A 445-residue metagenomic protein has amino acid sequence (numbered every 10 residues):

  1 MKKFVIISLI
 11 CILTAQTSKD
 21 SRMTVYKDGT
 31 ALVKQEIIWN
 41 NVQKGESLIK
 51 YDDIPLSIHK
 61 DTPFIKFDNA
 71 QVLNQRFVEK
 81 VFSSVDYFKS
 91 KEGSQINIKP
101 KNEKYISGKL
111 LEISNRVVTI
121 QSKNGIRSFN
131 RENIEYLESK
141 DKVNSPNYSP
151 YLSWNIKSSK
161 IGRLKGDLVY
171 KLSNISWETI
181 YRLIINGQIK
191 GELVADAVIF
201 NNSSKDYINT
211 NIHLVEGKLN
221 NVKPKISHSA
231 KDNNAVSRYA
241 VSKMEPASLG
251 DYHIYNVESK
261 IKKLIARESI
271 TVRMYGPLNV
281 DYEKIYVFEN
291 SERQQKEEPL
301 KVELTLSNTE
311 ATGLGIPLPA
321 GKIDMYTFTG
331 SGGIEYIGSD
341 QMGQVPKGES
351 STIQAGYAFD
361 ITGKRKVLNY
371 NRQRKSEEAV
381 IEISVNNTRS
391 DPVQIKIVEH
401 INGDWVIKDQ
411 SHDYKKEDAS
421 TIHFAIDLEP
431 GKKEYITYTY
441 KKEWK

Functional and structural regions predicted by a protein language model:
K2-S8: Sec-dependent signal peptide recognition, specifically the positively charged N-region followed immediately by
F4, L13-K445: Long, intrinsically disordered, low-complexity accessory segments associated with secretion and vesicular trafficking
